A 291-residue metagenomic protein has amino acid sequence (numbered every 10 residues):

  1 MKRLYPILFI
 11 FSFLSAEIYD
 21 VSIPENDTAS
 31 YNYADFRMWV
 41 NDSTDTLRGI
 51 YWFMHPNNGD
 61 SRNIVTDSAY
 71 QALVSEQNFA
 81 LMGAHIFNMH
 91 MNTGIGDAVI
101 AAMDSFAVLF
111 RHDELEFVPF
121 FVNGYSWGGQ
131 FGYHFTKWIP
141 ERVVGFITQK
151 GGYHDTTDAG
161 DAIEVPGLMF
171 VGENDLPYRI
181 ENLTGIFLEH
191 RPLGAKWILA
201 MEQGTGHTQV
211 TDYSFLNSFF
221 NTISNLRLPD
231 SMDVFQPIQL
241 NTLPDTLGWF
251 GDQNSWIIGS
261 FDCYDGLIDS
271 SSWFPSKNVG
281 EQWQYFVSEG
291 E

Functional and structural regions predicted by a protein language model:
R3-L14: Sec-dependent N-terminal signal peptides
A16-I50, F120-W138, Y153, E289-E291: A domain-start/cap signature at the N-terminus of enzymes
T44-M91, L176-I180: Short substrate-entry loop that stabilizes the transition state in hydrolases
D45-Y51, E76-M82, E116-P119, I139-G145 (+2 more regions): Loop/turn elements at helix/coil->beta-strand transitions in domains of secreted/extracellular proteins
W52-N58, Y125, G132, T136 (+4 more regions): Cell-envelope and extracellular/periplasmic
H90-L115, H134: Alpha/beta-hydrolase active-site loop
V144-N221: The feature captures the conserved acid-bearing segment of alpha/beta-hydrolase catalytic domains
L193, Q203-E291: Alpha/beta-hydrolase-fold serine-hydrolase catalytic core, especially in secreted/extracellular enzymes
